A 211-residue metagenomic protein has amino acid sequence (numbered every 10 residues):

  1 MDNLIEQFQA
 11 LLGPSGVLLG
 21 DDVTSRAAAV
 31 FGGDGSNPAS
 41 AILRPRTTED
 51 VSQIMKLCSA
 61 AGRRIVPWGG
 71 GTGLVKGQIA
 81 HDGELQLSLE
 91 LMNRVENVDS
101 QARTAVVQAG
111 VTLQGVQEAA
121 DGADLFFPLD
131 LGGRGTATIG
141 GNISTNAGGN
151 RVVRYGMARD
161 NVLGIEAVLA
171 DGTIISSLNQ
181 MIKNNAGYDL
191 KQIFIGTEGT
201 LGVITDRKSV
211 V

Functional and structural regions predicted by a protein language model:
M1-K56, A60, G73-R103, G132: N-terminal flexible segment immediately upstream of the FAD-binding catalytic core in FAD-dependent oxidoreductases
R63-R64, F126: Residue-level detector of anion-binding/catalytic polar loops
W68-T72: Glycine-rich beta-strand-to-loop/alpha-helix junction loops that act as flexible
R94-V211: FAD-binding subdomain of flavoenzyme oxidoreductases
